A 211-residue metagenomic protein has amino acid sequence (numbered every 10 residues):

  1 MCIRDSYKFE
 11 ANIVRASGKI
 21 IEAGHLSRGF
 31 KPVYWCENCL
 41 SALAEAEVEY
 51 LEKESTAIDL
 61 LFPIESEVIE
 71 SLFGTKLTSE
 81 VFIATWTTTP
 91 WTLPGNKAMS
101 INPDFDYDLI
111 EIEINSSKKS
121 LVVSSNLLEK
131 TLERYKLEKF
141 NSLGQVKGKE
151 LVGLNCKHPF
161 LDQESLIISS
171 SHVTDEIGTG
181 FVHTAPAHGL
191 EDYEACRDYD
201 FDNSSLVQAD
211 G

Functional and structural regions predicted by a protein language model:
M1-D5: Conserved small/polar residues in nucleotide/adenosyl-binding loops
Y7-A209: NTP-handling and nucleic-acid-processing catalytic cores
